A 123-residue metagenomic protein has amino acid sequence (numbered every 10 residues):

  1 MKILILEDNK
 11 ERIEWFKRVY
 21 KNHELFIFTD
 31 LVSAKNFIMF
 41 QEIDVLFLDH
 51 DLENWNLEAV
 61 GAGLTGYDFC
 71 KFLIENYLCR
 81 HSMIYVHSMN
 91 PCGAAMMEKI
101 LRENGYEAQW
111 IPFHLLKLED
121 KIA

Functional and structural regions predicted by a protein language model:
M1-A123: Catalytic phosphate/metal-binding cores of nucleic-acid and nucleotide-processing enzymes, i.e., regions that mediate
